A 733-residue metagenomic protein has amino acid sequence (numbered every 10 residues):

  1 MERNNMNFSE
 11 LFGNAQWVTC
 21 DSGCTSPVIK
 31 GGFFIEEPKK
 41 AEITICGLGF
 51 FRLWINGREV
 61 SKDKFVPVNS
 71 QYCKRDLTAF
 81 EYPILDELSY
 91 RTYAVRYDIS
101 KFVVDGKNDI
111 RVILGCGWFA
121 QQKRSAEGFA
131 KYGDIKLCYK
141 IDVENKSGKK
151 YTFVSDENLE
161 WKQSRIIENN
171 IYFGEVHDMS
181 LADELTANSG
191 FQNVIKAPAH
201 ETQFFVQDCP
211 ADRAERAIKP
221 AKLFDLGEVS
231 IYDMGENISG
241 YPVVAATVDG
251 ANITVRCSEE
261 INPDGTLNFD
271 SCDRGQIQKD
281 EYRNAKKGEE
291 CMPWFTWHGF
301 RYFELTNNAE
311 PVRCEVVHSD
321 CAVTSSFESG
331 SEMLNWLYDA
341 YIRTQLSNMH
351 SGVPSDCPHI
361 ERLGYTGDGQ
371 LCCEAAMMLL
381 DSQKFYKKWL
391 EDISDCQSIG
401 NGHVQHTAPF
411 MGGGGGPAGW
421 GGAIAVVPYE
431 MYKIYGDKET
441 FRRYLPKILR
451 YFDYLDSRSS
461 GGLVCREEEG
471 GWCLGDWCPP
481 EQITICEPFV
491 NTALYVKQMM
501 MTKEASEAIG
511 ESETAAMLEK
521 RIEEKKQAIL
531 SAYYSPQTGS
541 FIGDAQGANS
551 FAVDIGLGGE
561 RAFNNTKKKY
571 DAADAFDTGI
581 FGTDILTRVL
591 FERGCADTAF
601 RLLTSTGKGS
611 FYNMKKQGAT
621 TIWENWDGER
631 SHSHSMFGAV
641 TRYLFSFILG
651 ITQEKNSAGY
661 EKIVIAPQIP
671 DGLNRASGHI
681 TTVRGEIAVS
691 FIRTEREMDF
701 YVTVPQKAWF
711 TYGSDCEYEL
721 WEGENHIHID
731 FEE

Functional and structural regions predicted by a protein language model:
E2-P358, K384-F385, V404-P409, E439 (+1 more regions): Extracellular/oxidizing-compartment recognition motifs
L48, Y90-T92, D105, Y132-C138 (+9 more regions): Short, solvent-exposed loop/turn segments at the edges of secondary structure
F50, D156, K162-S164, P311-A340 (+8 more regions): Active-site acid/base region of carbohydrate-active enzymes
F51, E59-D63, P67, I393-S394 (+5 more regions): Active/binding-pocket-proximal capping segment
I110, E175-D178, I360-E361, L379 (+6 more regions): C-terminal capping/lid segments that line or modulate ligand- or cofactor-binding pockets
G133, C138, V154-T186, K196 (+3 more regions): Non-catalytic C-terminal accessory modules of carbohydrate-active enzymes
Y241-E259, M292-F295, L305, G367-C396 (+5 more regions): Alpha-helical support elements that line or immediately flank enzyme active sites and cofactor-binding pockets
P428, V496-M499, K503-S506: Non-transmembrane amphipathic alpha-helical segments
